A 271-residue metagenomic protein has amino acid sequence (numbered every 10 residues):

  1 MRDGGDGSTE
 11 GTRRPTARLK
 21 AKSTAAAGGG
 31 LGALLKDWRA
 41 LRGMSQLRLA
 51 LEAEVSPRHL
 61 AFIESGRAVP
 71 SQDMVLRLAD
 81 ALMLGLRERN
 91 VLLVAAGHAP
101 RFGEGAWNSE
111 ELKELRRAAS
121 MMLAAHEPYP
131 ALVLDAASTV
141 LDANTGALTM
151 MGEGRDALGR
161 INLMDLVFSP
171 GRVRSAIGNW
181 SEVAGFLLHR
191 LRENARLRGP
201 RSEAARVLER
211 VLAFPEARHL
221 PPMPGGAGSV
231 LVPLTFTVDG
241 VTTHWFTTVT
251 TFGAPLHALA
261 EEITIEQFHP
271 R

Functional and structural regions predicted by a protein language model:
R2-R42: A short, Lys/Arg-rich alpha-helix, primarily the initiator
L35, L49-A50, L60-I63: Conserved hydrophobic/aromatic packing and binding residues within compact polymer-binding modules
A40, L51, D80: Alpha-helical residues within the helix-turn-helix
E54-V69, A79: Recognition helix of helix-turn-helix/homeodomain-like DNA-binding domains that insert into the DNA major groove
D73-L76, D80-K113: Short amphipathic recognition helices of helix-turn-helix/homeodomain-type DNA-binding modules
E127-R218, P224-A227, V238: PAS-family sensory domains
N194, R198-G199, R210-R271: Amphipathic alpha-helical interface segments
